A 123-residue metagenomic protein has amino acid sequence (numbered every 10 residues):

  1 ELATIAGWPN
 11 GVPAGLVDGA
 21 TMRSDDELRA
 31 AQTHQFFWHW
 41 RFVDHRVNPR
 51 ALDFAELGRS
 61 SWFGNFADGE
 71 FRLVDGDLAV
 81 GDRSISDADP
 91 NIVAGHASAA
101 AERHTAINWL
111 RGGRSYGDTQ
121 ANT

Functional and structural regions predicted by a protein language model:
E1-T123: Extended, charge-rich alpha-helical interface modules
